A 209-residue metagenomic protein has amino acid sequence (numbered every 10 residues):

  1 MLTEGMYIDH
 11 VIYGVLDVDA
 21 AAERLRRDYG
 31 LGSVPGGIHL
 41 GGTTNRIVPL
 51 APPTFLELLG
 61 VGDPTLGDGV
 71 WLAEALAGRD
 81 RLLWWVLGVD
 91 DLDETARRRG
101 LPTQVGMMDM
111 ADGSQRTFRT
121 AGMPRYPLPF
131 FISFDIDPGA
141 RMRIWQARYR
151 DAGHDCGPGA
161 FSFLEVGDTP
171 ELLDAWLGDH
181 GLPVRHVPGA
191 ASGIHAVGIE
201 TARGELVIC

Functional and structural regions predicted by a protein language model:
M6-D17, R46-A51, V70-R99, G157-T169 (+2 more regions): Vicinal oxygen chelate
L16-L76: Glycine/small-residue-rich interface belts in oligomeric ring/scaffold proteins and their assembly partners
V18-Y29, E94-R99, T169-H180: Amphipathic alpha-helical segments
G41, G78-D80, R125: Short coil/turn motifs at beta-sheet boundaries
I47-P49, L56-E57, D93-P158, G181-C209: Vicinal oxygen chelate
